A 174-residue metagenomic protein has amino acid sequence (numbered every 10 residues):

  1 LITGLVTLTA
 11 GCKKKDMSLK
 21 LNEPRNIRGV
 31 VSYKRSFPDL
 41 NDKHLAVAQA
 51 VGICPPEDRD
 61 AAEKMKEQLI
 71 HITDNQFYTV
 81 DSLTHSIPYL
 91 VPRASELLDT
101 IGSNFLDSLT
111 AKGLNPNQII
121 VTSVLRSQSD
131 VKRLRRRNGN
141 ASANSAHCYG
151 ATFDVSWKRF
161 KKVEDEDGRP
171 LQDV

Functional and structural regions predicted by a protein language model:
L1-T7: Bacterial N-terminal signal peptides
T7-L8, I120: A general, composition-driven signal for non-globular sequence regions
C12-A111: Extracytoplasmic cell-surface/polysaccharide-interacting catalytic and binding patches
K66-V174: Cell-envelope/glycan interface and biosynthesis
